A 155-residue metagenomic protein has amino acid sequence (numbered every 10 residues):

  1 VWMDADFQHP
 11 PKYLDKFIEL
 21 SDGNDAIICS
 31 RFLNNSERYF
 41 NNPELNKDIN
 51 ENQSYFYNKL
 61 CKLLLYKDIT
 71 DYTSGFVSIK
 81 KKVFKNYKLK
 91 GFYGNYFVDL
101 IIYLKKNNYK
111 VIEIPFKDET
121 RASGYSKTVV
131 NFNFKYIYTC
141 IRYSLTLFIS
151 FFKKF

Functional and structural regions predicted by a protein language model:
V1, I27, I112-I114: Hydrophobic/aromatic beta-strand patches that form the interior of the parallel beta-sheet core in alpha/beta enzyme
V1-Q8: Short beta-strand-to-loop acidic/aromatic patch adjacent to the donor-nucleotide binding site
F7, R31, F116: Active-site loop/turn elements of alpha/beta-hydrolase fold enzymes, especially the short glycine-/histidine-rich
P11-K90, G94, R121-F134, Y138: Acceptor/aglycone-binding surface of glycosyltransferases and processive sugar-polymer synthases
K67-D68, L89-F92, I101-E119: Catalytic donor-sugar/metal-binding loop of nucleotide-sugar-dependent glycosyltransferases
F76-I79, D99, N108: Catalytic core and acceptor-binding pocket of nucleotide-sugar-dependent glycosyltransferases
T139-F155: Terminal low-complexity segments of carbohydrate-biosynthetic enzymes
